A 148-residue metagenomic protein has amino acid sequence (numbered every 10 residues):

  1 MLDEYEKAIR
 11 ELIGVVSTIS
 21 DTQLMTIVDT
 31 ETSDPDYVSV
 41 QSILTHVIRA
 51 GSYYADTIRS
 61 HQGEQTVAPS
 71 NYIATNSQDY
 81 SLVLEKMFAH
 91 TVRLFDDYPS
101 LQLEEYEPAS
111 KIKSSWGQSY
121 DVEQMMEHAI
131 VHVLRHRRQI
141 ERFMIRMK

Functional and structural regions predicted by a protein language model:
M1-Q23: Long, hydrophobic N-terminal alpha-helical segment
L2-D3, M25, A55, E85: Generic detector of well-ordered alpha-helical segments enriched in charged/polar residues, highlighting helical
A8, I13-V15, Y72-P108, Y120-L134: Acidic/histidine-rich alpha-helical segments that form the ligand environment of transition-metal centers
T18-M25, D96-Y106, R142-K148: Surface-exposed helix-capping loop/turn segments at secondary-structure junctions
M25-S70, S110-K148: Short, contiguous alpha-helical
